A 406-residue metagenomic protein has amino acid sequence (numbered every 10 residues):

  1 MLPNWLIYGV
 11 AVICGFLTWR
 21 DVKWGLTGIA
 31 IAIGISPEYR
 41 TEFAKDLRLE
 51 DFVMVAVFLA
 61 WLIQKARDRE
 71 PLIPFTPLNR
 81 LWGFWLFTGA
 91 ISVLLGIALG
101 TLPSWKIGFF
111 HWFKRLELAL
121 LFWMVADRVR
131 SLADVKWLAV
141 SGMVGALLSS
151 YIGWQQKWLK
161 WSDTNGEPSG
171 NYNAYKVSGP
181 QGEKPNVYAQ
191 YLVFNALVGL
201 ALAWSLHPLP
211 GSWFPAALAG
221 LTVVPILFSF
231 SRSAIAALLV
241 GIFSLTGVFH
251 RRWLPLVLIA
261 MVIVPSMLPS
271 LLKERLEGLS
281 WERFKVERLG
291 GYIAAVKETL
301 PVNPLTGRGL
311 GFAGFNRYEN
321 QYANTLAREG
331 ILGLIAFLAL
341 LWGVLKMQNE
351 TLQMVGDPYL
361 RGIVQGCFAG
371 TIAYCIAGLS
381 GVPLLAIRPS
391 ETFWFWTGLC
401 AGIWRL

Functional and structural regions predicted by a protein language model:
L2-I13, I35, L47-Q64, W112-L120 (+4 more regions): Membrane-embedded alpha-helical segments of multi-pass membrane proteins, especially the transmembrane helices
G9-L17, L86-A90, L94, L116-M124 (+8 more regions): Alpha-helical transmembrane segments of multi-pass inner-membrane proteins
L17-A44, E50-L116: N-terminal hydrophobic segments of proteins, predominantly signal-anchor/transmembrane helices of inner/organellar
K65-I73, A126-L138, W204-S212, R252 (+2 more regions): Membrane-interface junctions at the ends of membrane-embedded or membrane-associated helices
Y151, K157-K160, I226-S229, T246-F284 (+1 more regions): A membrane-periplasm/extracellular boundary helix in multi-pass inner-membrane enzymes that assemble envelope glycans
N173-N186, P269-R308, A313-E329: Membrane-interface loop/short-helix elements at transmembrane-helix boundaries of multipass membrane proteins
V223, G314-E350, I376-G378: A conserved mid-to-late transmembrane alpha helix and its immediate loop/hinge that forms the functional core
P255-I259, A369-A377, P383-L406: Transmembrane alpha-helices of multi-pass inner-membrane enzymes
